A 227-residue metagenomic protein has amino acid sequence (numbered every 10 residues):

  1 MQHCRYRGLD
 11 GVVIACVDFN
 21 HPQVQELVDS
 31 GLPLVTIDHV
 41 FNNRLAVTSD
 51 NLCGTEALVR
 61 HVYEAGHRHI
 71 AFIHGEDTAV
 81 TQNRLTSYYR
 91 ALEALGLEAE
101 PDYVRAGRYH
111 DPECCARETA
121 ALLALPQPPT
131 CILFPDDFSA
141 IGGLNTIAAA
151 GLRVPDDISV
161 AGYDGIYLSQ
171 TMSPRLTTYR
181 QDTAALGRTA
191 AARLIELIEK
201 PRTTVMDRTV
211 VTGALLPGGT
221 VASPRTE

Functional and structural regions predicted by a protein language model:
M1-N20: Central regulatory/effector-binding core of bacterial HTH transcription factors
G11, H21-P22, E26-E227: Bacterial carbohydrate/catabolite-sensing allosteric modules
